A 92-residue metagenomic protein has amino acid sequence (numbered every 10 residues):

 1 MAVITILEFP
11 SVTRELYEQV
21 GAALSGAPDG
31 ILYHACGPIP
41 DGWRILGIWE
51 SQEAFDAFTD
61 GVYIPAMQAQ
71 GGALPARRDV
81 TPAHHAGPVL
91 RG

Functional and structural regions predicted by a protein language model:
M1-L46, E50-P65, G72-G92: Short S/T/G/P-rich N-terminal loop/turn motif that feeds into the first structured element of a domain
